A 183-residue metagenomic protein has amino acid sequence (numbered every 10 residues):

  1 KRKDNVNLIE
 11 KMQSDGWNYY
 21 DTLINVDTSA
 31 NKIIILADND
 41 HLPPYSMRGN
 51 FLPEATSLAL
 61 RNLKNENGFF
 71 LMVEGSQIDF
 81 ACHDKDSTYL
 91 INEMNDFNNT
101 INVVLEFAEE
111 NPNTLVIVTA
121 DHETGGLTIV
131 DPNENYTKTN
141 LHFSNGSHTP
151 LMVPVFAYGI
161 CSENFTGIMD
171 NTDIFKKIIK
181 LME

Functional and structural regions predicted by a protein language model:
K1-E183: Feature captures the catalytic ectodomains and active-site-proximal regions of enzymes that hydrolyze or transfer
